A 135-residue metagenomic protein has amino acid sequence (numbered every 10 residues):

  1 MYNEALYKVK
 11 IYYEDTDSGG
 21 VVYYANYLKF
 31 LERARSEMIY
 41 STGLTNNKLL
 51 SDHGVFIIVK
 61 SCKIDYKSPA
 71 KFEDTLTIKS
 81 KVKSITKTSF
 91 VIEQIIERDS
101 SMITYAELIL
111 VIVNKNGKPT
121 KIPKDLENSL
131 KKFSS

Functional and structural regions predicted by a protein language model:
Y2-V59, K115-S135: Hot-dog-fold acyl-thioester-processing enzymes
K8-Y12, D65, I109-V111: Generic structural detector for well-ordered beta-strands
I39-F90, T104, L110: Hydrophobic beta-strand-centered segment that forms part of the acyl-chain substrate-binding groove
E93: Basic, polyanion-binding surface patches
